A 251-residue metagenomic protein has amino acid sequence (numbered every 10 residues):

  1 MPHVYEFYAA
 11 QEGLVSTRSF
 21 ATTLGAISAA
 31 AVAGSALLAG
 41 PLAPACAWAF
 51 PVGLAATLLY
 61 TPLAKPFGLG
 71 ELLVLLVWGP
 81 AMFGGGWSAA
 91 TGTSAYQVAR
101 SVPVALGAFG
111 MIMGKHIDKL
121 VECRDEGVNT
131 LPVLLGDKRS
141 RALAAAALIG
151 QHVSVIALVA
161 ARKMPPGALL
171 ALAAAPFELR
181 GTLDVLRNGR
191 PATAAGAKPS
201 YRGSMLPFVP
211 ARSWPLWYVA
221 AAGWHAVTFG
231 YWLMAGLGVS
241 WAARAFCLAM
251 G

Functional and structural regions predicted by a protein language model:
M1-L14, I112-D137, D184-W214: Cytosolic, membrane-interface loops and tails of multi-pass inner-membrane proteins
M1-L42, V128-G167, L172, S213 (+1 more regions): Multi-pass membrane catalytic core of lipid/isoprenoid biosynthesis enzymes
Y8-T93: Intramembrane alpha-helical segments
G25-A26, P51-L54, L72, L76 (+3 more regions): Residue-level signature of the transmembrane alpha-helical core of multi-pass small-molecule transporters
A31-A47, M82-V102, V153-A168, A235-G251: Helix-coil boundary and interhelical linker segments in multi-pass alpha-helical membrane proteins
V52-L63, P80-G85, V102-I117, A174-R190: Transmembrane alpha-helical segments that form the membrane-embedded catalytic/substrate-channel core of multi-pass
L72-L120, R124-E126, R139-A142: Functional transmembrane core segments of multi-pass inner-membrane proteins
A160-L248: Extended hydrophobic alpha-helices typical of membrane-associated regions
